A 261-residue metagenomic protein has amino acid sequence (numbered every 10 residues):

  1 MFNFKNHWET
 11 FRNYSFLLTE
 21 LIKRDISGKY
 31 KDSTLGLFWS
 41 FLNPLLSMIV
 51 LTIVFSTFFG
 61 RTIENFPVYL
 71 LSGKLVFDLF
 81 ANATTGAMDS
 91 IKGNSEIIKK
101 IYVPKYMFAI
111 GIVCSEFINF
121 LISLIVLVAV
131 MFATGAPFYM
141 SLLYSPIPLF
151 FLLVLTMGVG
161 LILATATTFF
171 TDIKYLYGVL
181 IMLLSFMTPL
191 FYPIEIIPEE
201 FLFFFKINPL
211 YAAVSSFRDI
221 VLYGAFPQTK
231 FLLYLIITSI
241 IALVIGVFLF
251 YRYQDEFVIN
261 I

Functional and structural regions predicted by a protein language model:
M1-I261: Hydrophobic transmembrane alpha-helices and immediately adjacent juxtamembrane helices of multi-pass inner-membrane
